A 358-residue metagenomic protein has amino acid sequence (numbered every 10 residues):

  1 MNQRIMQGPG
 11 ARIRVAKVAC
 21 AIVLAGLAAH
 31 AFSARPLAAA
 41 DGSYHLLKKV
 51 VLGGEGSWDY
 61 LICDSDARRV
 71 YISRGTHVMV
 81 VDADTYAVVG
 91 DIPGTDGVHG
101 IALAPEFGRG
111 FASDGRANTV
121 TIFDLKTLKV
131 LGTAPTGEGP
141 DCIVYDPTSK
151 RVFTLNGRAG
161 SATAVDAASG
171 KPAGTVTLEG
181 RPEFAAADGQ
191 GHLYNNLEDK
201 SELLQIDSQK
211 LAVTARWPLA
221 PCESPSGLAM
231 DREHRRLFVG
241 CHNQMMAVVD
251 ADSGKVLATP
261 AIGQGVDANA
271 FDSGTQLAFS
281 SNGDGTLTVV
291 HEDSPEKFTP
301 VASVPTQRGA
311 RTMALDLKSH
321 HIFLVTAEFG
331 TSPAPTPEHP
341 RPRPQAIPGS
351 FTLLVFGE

Functional and structural regions predicted by a protein language model:
N2-I22: Bacterial N-terminal signal peptides that target proteins for export
K17-A34: Bacterial N-terminal signal peptides
H30-E358: Predominantly soluble domains enriched in secretory-pathway, periplasmic, or organellar proteins
